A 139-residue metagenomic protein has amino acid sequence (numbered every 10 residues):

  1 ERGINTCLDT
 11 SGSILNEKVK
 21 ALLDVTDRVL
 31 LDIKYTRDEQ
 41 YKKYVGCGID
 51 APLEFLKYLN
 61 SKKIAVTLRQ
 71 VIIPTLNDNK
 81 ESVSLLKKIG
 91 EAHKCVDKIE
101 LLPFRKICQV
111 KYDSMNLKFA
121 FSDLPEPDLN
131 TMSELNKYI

Functional and structural regions predicted by a protein language model:
E1-I107, K111-S114: Conserved AdoMet/S-adenosylmethionine-binding subsite of the radical SAM
E91, D97, D113-I139: A structural motif corresponding to the C-terminal lobe/cap of the Radical SAM core domain
